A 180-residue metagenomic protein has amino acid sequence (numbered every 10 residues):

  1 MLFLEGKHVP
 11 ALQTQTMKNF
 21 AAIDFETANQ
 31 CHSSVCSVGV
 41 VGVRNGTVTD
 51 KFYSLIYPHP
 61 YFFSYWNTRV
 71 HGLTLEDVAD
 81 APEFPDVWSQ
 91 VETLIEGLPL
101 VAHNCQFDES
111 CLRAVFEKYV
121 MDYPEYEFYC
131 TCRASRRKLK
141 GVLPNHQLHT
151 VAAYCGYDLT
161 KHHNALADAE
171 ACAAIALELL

Functional and structural regions predicted by a protein language model:
L2-E125, G141, N145-H163: Conserved non-catalytic scaffold segment of RNase H-like nuclease domains
V87, S135, A171-C172: Short Asp/Glu-rich motifs
D122-R136: Conserved beta-strand -> loop -> alpha-helix junction used to position metal-binding or nucleic-acid-contacting
N164-L177: Acidic, divalent-metal-coordinating active-site segment for phosphoryl/phosphodiester hydrolysis, typified by short
